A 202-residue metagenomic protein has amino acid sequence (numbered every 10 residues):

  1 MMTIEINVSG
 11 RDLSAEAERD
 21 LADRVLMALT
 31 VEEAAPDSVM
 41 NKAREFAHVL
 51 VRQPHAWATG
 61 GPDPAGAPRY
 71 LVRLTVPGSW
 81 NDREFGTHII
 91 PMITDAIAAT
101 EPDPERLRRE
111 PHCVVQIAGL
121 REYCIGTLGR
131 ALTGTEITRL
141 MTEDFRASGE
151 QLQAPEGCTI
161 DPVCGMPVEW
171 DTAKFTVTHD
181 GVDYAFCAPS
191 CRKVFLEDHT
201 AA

Functional and structural regions predicted by a protein language model:
T3-R11, E18, V31, A35 (+3 more regions): Interaction-mediating elements
L13-R19, W80-T87: Short, conserved charged micro-motifs
L21-E33, F85-R106: Short, non-transmembrane amphipathic alpha-helical segments
A28-V31, L74, G165-W170: Short, flexible domain-boundary/linker segments around small modular repeats
R44-F46: Glycine/charge-rich, flexible interdomain linkers and switch-proximal surface loops that mediate coupling
G134-A202: Cys/His-clustered metal-coordination modules, chiefly Zn-binding fingers
